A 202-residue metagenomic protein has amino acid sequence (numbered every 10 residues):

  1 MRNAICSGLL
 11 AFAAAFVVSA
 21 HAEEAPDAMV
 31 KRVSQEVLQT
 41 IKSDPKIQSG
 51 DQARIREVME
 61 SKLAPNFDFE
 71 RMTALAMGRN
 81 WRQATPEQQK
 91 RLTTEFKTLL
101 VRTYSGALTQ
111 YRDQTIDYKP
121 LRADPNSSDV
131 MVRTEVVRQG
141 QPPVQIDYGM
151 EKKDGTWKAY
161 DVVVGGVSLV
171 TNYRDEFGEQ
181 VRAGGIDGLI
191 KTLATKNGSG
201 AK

Functional and structural regions predicted by a protein language model:
M1-I5: Positively charged n-region of N-terminal signal peptides that target proteins for export
S7-F16: Bacterial N-terminal signal peptides
F16-A22: Sec/Tat signal peptide C-region and signal peptidase I cleavage site
E24-Y104: Early exported N-terminus immediately downstream of N-terminal targeting peptides
W81, T98-L99, A123, V137-R138 (+1 more regions): Solvent-exposed loop/turn segments at secondary-structure junctions within structured extracellular/periplasmic domains
R102-V144, K196-K202: Surface-exposed, charged secondary-structure patches
P143-T171: Short beta-strand edge/turn micro-motifs at domain boundaries
D161-K202: Low-complexity, intrinsically disordered terminal/linker segments enriched in charged and Gly/Pro repeats
